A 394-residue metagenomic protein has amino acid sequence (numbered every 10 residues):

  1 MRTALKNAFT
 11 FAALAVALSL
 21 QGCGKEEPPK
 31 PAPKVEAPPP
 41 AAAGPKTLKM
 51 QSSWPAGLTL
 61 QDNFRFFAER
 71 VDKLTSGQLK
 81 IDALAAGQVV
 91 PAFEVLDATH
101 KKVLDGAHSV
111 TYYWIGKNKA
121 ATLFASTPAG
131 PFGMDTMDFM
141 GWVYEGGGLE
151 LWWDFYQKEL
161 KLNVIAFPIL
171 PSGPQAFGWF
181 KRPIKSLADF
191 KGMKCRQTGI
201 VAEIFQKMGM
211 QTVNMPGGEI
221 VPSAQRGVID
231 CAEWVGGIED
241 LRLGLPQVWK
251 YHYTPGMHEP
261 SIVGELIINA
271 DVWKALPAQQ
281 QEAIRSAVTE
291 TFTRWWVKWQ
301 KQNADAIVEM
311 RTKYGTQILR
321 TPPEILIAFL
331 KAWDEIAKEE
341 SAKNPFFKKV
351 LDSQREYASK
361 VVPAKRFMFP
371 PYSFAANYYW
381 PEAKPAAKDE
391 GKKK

Functional and structural regions predicted by a protein language model:
M1-A12: Bacterial N-terminal signal peptides that target proteins for export
A13-L14, K384: Extended rod-forming repeat segments used as scaffolds/tethers
A17-L20: Bacterial Sec-type N-terminal signal peptides, specifically the leucine/valine-rich hydrophobic h-region
C23-F139, F155-K394: N-terminal secretory/targeting leader peptides
G146-L151: Core domains of carbohydrate- and sulfate-ester-processing enzymes
